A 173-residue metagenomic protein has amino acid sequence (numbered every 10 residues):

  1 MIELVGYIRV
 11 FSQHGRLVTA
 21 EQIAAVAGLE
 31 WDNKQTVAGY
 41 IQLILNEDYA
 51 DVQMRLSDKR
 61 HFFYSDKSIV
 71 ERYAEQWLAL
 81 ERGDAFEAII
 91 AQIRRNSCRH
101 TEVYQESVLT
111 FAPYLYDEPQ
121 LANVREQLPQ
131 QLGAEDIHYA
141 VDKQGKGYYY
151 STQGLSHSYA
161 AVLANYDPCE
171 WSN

Functional and structural regions predicted by a protein language model:
M1, S172-N173: Short, solvent-exposed mixed-charge patches
M1-A27, Y73-A112: Positively charged, polyanion-binding regions of nucleic-acid-associated proteins
E3, Q13, E102, L121-V124 (+1 more regions): Proteins with a high burden of low-complexity, intrinsically disordered sequence enriched in S/T/G/P/A and R, requiring
Y7, Q13, V18, Q22-R55: N-terminal accessory/assembly segment that mediates macromolecular interactions
R9, Q13, G28, N46 (+5 more regions): Generic surface-pattern signal
R16-L17, E30, K34, Q53-L56 (+3 more regions): Alpha-helix N-cap/helix-initiation sites
A27-G39, A112-N123, Q130: Short, basic interhelical loop/turn and adjoining N-cap of the next helix at nucleic-acid- or acidic-partner-contacting
G39-A85, Q127-S172: Charged low-complexity interaction tracts in eukaryotic proteins
